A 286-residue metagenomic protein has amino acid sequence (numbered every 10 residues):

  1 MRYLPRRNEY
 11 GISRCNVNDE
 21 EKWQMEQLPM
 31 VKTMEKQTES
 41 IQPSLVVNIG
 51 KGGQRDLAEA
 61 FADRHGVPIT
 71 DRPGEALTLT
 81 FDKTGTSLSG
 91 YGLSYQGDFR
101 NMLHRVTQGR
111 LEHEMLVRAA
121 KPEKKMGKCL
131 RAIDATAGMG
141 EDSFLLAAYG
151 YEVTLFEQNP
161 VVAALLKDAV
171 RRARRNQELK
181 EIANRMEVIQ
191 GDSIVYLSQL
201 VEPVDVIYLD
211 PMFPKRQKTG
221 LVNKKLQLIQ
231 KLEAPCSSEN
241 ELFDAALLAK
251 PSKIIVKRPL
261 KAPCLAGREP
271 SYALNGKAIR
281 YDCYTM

Functional and structural regions predicted by a protein language model:
M30-L130: S-adenosyl-L-methionine
A132-L145, V204-G220: Conserved proline-anchored active-site loop of SAM-dependent methyltransferases that bridges a beta-strand
E152-E157: Conserved SAM-binding motif I beta-strand of class I
N159, A163-E202: S-adenosyl-L-methionine
M212-L242: Mobile active-site "lid"/loop adjacent to the S-adenosyl-L-methionine
E239-T285: Conserved Class I SAM-dependent methyltransferase catalytic core
